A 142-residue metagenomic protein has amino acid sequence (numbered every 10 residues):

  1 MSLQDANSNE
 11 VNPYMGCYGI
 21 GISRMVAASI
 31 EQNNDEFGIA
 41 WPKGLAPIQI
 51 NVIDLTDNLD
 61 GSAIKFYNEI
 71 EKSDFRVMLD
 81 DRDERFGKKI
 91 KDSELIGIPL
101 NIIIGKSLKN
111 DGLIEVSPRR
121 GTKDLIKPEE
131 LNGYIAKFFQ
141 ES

Functional and structural regions predicted by a protein language model:
M1-S142: NTP/phosphate- and nucleic-acid-binding module
